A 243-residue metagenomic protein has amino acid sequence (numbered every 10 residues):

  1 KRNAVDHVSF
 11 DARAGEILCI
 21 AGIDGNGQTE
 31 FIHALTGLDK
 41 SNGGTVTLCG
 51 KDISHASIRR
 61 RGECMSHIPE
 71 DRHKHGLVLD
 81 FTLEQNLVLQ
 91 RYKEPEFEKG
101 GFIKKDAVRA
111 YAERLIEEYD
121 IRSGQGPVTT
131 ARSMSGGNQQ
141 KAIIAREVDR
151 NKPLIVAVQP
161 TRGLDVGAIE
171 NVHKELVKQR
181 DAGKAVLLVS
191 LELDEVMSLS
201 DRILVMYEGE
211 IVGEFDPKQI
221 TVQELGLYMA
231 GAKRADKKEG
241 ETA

Functional and structural regions predicted by a protein language model:
K1-A243: Glycine-rich phosphate-binding loops of nucleotide-dependent enzymes
